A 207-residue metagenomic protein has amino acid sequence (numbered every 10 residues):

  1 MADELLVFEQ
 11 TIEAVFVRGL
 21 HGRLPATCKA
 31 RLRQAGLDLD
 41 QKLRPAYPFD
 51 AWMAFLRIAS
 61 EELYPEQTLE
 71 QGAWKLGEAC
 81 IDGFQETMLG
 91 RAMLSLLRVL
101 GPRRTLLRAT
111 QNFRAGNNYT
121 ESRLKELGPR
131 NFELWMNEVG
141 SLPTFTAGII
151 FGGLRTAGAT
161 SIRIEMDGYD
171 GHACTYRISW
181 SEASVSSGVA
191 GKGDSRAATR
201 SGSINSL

Functional and structural regions predicted by a protein language model:
M1-Q67, S201, S206-L207: N-terminal leader/assembly segments
A2-R18, R114-A147, L154-L207: Short terminal or interdomain "cap/linker" segment that borders an active site or interface and mediates
L37, Q41-F145, M166: Amphipathic interaction/junction segments at domain boundaries or subunit interfaces
